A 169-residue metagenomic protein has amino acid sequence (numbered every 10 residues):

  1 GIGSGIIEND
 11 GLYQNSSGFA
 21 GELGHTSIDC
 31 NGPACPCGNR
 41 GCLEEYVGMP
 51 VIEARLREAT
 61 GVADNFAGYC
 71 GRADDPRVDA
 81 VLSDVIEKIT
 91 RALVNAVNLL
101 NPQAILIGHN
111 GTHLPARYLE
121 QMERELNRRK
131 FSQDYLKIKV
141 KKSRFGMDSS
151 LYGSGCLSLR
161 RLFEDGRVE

Functional and structural regions predicted by a protein language model:
G1-Y46: Glycine-rich phosphate-binding loop of actin/hexokinase-like ATP-binding domains
C30-A34, N39-E169: ATP-binding/phosphotransfer module of carbohydrate and carboxylate kinases, centering on a glycine-rich
